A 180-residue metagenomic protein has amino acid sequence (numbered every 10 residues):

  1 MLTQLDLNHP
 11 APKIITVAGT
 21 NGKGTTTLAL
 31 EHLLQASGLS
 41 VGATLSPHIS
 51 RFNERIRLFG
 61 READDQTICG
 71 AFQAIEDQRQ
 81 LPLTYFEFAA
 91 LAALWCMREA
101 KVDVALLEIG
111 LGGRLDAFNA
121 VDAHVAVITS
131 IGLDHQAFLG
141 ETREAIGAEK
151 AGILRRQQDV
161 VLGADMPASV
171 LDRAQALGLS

Functional and structural regions predicted by a protein language model:
M1-L7: Pre-Walker A adenine-sensing motif
L7-P10, Q35-V121, A137-L139, A145: ATP-dependent carboxylate-amine ligase catalytic core
P12-I14: Short coil/loop residues immediately preceding or within conserved phosphate-binding loops of NTP-utilizing enzyme
V17, T25-G42: A conserved segment at the C-terminal end of the G1
K23, G112-L115, D134, A168: Glycine-rich nucleotide phosphate-binding loop and flanking beta-alpha elements of Rossmann-like dinucleotide-binding
D103-E108, A123-S180: Acidic, Mg2+-coordinating active-site environments of NTP-dependent enzymes
